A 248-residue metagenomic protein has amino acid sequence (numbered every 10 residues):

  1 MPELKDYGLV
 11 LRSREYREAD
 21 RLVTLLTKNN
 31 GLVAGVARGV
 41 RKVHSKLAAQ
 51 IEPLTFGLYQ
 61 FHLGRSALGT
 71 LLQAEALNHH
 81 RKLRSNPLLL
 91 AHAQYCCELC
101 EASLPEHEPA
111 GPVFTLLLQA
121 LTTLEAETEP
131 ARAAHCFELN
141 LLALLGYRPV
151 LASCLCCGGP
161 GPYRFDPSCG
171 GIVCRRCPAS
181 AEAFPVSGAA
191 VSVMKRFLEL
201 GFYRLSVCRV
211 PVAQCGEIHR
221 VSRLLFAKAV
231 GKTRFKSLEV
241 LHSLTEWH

Functional and structural regions predicted by a protein language model:
M1-H248: Non-catalytic alpha-helical scaffolds and adjoining flexible linkers that form interface surfaces for assembly
